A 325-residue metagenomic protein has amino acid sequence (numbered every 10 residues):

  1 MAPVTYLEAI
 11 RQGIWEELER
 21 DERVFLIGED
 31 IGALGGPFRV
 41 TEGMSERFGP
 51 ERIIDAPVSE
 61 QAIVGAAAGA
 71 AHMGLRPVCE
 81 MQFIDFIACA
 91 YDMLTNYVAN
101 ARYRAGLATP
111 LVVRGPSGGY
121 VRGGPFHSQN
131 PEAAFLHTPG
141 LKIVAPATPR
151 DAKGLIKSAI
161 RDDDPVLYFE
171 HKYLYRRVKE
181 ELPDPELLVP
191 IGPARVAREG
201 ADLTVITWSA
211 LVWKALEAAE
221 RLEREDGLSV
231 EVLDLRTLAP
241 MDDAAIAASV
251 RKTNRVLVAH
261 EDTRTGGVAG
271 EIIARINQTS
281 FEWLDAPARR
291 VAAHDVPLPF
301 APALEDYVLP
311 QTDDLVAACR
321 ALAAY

Functional and structural regions predicted by a protein language model:
M1-F169, L174, D306: Thiamine diphosphate
F38-G43, R47, E60, G106-P110 (+2 more regions): Thiamine diphosphate
